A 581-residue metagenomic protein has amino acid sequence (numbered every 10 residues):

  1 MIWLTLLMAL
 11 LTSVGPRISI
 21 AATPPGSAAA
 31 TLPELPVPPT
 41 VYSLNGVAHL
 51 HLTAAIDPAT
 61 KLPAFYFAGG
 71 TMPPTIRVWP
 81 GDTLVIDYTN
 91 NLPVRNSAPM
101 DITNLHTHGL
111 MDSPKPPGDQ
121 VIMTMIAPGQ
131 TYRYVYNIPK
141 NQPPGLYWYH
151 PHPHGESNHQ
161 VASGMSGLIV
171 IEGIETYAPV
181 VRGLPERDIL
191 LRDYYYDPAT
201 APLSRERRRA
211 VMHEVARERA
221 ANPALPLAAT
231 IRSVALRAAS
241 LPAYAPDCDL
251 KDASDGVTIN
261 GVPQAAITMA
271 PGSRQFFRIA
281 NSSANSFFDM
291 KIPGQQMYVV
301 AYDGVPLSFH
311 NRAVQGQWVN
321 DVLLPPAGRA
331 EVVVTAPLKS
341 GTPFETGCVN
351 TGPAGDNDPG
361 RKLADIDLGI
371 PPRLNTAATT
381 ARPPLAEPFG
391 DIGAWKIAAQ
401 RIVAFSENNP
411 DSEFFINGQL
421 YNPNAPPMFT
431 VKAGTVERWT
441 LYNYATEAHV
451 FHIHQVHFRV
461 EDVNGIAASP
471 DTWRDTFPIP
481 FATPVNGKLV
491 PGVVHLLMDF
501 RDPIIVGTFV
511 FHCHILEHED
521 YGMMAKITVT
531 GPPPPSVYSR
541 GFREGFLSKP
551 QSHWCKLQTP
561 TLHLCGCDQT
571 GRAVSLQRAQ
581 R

Functional and structural regions predicted by a protein language model:
I2-G15: Bacterial N-terminal signal peptides
I18-R133, R208-F277, L307-F309, V319 (+5 more regions): N-terminal, post-signal-peptide metal-ligating segments of extracellular/periplasmic oxidoreductases, dominated by
Y42, E172-R187, P198, I370-W395 (+1 more regions): Low-complexity, Pro/Ser/Thr- and charge-rich linker/hinge segments at domain boundaries
V47-E172, P179, S286-L324, T342-D358 (+3 more regions): Histidine- and aromatic-enriched segments that form or immediately flank copper-ligand environments
D112-A127, Y195, L227-P384, I466-T472: Histidine- and aromatic-rich segments of cupredoxin/plastocyanin-like copper-binding domains
R133, P144-Y149, H154-A221, A228: Internal, well-ordered domain-core segments that constitute the primary functional module of diverse proteins
P478-P480, V485-R581: TerminUS-proximal long segments
